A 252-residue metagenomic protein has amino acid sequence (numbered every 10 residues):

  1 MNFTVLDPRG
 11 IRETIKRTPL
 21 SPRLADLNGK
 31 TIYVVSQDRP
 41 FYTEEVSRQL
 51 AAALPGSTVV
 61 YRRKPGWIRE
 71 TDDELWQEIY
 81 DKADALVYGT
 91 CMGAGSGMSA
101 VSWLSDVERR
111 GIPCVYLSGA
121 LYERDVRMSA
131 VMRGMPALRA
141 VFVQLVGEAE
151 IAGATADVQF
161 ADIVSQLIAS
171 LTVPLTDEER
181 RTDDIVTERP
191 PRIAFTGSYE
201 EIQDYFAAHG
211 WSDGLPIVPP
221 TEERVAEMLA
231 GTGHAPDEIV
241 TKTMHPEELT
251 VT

Functional and structural regions predicted by a protein language model:
M1-R110, V115-T252: Metallocofactor- and cofactor-centric catalytic cores in central/energy metabolism, strongly enriched
